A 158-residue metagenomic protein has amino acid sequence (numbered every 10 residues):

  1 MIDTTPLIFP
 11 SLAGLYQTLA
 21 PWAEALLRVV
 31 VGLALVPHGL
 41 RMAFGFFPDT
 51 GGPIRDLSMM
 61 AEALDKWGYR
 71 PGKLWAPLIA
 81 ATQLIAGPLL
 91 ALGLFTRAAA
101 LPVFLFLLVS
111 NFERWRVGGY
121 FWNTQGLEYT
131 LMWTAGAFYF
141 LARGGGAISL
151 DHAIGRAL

Functional and structural regions predicted by a protein language model:
M1-R55, M59-K66, R70-A81, I85 (+1 more regions): Extended, low-polarity transmembrane helix blocks
